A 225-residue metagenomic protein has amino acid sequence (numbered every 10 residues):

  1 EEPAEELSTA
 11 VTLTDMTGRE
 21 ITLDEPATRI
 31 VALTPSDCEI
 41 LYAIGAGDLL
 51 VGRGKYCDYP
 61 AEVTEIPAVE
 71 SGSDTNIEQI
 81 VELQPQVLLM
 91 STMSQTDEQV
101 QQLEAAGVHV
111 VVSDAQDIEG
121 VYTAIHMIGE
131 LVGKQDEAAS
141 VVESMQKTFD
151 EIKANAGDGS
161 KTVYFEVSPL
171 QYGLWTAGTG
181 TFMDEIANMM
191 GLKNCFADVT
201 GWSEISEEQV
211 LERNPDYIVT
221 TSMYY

Functional and structural regions predicted by a protein language model:
E1-E25: Short, low-complexity disordered leader/linker segments with a strong preference for bacterial N-terminal type II
A10, R19-L23, D97-Y172, K193-D198 (+1 more regions): Extracytoplasmic substrate-binding proteins
M16-G18, P67-E78, V199-E208: Short helix-initiation/N-cap motifs at beta->coil->alpha
P26, S36-I40, A46, E65 (+11 more regions): Stable alpha-helical elements in mature extracytoplasmic
R29-M93: A short, structured surface patch at a secondary-structure boundary
T34, T92-M93, V167, V199-W202 (+2 more regions): Short secondary-structure boundary segments
Y56-Y59, W175-W202: Alpha-helical, coiled-coil/dimerization segments enriched in small aliphatic residues
N76-P85, A106, I205-N214: Short helices/loops that flank or line small-molecule/ion binding pockets
